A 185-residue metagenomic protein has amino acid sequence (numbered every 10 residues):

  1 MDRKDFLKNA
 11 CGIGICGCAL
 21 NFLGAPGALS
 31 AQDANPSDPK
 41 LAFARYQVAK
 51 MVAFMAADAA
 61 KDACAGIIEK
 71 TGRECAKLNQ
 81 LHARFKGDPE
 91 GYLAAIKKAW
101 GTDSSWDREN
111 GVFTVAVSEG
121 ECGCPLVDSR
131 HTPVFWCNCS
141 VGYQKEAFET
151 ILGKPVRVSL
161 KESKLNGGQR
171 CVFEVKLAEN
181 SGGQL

Functional and structural regions predicted by a protein language model:
D2-L29: N-terminal export signals
L7-A10, G14, R157-L185: Short terminal or interdomain "cap/linker" segment that borders an active site or interface and mediates
F22-L23, M55-A59, F148-K154: Short helix-capping/linker segments at secondary-structure and domain boundaries
L23-A56: C-terminal segment of N-terminal export signals and the immediately downstream linker at the start of the mature
A56-W136: Amphipathic interaction/junction segments at domain boundaries or subunit interfaces
K97-W100, K154-V158: A short, amphipathic edge element
N110, G153, G168-R170: A general secondary-structure signal for short beta-strands and their flanking turns/coil in non-transmembrane regions
F135-G153: Active-site helix/loop of acyl-thioester processing domains in fatty-acid/polyketide metabolism, spanning hotdog-fold
